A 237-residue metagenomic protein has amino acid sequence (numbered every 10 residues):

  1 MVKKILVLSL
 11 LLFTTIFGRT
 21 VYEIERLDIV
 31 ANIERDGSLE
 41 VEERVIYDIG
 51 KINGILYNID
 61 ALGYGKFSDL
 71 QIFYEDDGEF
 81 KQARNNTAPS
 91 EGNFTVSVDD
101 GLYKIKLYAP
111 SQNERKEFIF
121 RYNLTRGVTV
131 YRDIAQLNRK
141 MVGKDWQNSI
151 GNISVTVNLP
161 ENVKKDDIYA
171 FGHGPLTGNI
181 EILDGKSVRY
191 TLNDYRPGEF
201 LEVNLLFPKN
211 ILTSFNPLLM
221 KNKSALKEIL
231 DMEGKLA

Functional and structural regions predicted by a protein language model:
K4-T14: Sec-dependent N-terminal signal peptides
G18-A237: Lumenal/extracellular ectodomains and adaptor appendage modules of the eukaryotic vesicle/secretory system
